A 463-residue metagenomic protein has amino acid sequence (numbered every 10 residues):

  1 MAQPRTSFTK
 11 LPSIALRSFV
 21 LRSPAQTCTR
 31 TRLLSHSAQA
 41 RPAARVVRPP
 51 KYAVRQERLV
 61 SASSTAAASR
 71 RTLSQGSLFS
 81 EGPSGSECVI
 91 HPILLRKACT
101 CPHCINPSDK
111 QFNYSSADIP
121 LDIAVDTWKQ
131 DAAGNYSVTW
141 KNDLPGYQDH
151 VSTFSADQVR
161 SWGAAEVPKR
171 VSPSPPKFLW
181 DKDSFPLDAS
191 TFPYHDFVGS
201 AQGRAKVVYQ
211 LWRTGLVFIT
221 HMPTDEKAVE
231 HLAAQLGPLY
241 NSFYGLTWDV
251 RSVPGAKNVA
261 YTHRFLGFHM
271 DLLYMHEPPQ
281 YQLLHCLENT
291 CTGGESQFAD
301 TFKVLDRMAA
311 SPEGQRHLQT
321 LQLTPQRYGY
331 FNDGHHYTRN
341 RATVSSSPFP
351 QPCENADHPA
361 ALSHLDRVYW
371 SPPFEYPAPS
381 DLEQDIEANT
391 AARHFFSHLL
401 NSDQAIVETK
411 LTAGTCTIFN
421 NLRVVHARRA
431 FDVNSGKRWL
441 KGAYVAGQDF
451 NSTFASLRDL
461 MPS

Functional and structural regions predicted by a protein language model:
M1-P4, M461-S463: A positional/structural detector of protein chain ends, strongest at the extreme C-terminus and weakly at the extreme
A2-F197: Motif-centric detector for short Cys/His coordination patterns
S174-L216, H221-S463: Active-site environment of non-heme Fe oxygenases that use a 2-His-1-carboxylate facial triad
